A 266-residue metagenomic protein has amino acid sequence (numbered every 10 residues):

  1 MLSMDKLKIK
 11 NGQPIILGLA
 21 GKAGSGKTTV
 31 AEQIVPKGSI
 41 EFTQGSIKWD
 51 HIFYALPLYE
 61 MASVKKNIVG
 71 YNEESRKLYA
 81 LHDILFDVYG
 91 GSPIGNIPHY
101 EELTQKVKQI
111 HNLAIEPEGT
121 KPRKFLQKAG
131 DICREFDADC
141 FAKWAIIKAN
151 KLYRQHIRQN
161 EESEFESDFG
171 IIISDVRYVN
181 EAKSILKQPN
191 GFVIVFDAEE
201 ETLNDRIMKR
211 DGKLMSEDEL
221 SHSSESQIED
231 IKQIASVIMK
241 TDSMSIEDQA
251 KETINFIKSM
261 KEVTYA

Functional and structural regions predicted by a protein language model:
M1-I16: Extreme N-terminal, non-catalytic leader segments that precede Walker-type/kinase nucleotide-binding cores
D5, A20-A23, T120, A145 (+2 more regions): Small-molecule kinase domains that catalyze NTP-dependent phosphoryl transfer to phosphate-bearing small molecules
L17-L19, I173: Hydrophobic anchor at the beta1->P-loop junction of P-loop NTPases
K27: Conserved lysine of the Walker
V30: Hydrophobic positions on the alpha1 helix immediately C-terminal to the Walker A/P-loop
Q33: Active-site signature of alpha/beta-hydrolase-fold catalytic machinery across serine- and Asp/Cys-nucleophile hydrolases
P36-W49: Post-Walker A helix-loop "phosphate-sensing" segment adjacent to the P-loop in P-loop NTPases
I47, Y54-F169: ATP-dependent small-molecule kinase phosphotransfer cores that center on conserved nucleotide phosphate-binding segments
